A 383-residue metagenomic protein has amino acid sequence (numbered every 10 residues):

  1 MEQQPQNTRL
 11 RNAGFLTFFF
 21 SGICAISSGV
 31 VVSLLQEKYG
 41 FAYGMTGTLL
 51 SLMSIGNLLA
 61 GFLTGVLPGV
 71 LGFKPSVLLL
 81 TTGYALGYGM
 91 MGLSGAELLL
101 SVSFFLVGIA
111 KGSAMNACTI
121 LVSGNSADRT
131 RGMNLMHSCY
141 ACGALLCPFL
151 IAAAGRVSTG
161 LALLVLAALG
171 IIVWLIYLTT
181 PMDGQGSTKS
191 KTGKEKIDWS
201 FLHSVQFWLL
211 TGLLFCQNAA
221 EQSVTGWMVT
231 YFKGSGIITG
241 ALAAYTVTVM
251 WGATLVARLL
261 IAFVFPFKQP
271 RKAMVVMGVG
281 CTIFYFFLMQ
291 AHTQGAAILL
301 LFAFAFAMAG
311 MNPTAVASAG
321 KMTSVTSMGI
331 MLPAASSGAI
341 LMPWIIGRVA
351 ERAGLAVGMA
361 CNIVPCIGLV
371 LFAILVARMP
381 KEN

Functional and structural regions predicted by a protein language model:
I26, M53-F62, L145, W251-L259 (+1 more regions): Residue-level signature of mid-helix packing/kink "hotspots" within the transmembrane helices of 12-pass Major
S28-G29, S204-V256: Extracytoplasmic gate region of multi-pass secondary transporters
G40, G72, L93-L98, A127 (+3 more regions): Helix-breaking motifs and short loop linkers at transmembrane-helix boundaries and internal kinks in secondary membrane
L59-L98: Conserved MFS/SLC helix-loop-helix module at the cytosolic interface between two early adjacent transmembrane helices
A60-G72, G155, A257-Q269, A350-E351: Helix-to-loop junctions at the C-terminal end of transmembrane segments in multipass secondary transporters
S103-S138: Cytoplasmic helix-loop-helix junction between adjacent transmembrane helices in 12-TM secondary transporters
D128-R129, N134-M182: Helix-loop-helix hairpin linking two adjacent transmembrane segments in secondary transporters
K268-A315: C-terminal transmembrane helical hairpin of 12-TM major facilitator-type secondary transporters
